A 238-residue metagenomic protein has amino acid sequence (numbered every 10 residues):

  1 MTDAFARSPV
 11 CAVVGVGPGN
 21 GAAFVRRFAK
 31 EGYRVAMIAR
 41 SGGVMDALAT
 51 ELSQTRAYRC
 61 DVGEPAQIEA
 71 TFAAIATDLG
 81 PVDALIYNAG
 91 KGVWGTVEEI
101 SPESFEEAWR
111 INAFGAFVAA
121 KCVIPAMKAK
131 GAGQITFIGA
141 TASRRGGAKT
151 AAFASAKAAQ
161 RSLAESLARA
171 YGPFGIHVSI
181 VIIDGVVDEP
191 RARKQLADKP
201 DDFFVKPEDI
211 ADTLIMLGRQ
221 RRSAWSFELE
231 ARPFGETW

Functional and structural regions predicted by a protein language model:
G17-P18: Conserved glycine-rich cofactor-binding loop
Y33-A47: Conserved glycine-rich Rossmann-like NAD(P)H-binding loop of the short-chain dehydrogenase/reductase
C60-A70, P102: The beta1-alpha1 cofactor-binding region of Rossmann-like NAD(H)/NADP(H)-dependent oxidoreductases
N88-W94: Conserved NAD(P)H cofactor-binding loop of Rossmann-fold oxidoreductase domains
T96-V97, S101-E106: Substrate-binding pocket helix/loop in short-chain dehydrogenase/reductase
Q134-A159, E165, R169-G172: Catalytic loop of short-chain dehydrogenase/reductase
P173-I176, I180-I182, L196-W238: C-terminal helical subdomain
